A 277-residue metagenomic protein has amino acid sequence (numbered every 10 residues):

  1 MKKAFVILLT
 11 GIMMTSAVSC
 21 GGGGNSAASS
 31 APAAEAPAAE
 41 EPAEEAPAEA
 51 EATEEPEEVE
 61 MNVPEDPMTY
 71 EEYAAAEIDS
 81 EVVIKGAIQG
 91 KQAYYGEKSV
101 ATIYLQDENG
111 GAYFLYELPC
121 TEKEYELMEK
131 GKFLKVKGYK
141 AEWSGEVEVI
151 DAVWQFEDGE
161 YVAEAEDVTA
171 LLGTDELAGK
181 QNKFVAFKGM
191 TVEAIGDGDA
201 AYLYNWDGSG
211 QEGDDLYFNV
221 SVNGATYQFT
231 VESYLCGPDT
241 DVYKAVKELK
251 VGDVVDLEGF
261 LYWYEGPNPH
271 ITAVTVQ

Functional and structural regions predicted by a protein language model:
M1-L9: Positively charged n-region of N-terminal signal peptides that target proteins for export
V6, S26-S30: Short linear Ser/Thr-Pro motifs
T15-S19: C-terminal motif of bacterial Sec signal peptides marking the signal peptidase cleavage site
G21-G24: Bacterial signal peptide processing site
S29-E57: Ser/Thr-rich, Proline-interspersed low-complexity disordered segments
P47, E51-Q277: OB-fold single-stranded nucleic acid-binding module
